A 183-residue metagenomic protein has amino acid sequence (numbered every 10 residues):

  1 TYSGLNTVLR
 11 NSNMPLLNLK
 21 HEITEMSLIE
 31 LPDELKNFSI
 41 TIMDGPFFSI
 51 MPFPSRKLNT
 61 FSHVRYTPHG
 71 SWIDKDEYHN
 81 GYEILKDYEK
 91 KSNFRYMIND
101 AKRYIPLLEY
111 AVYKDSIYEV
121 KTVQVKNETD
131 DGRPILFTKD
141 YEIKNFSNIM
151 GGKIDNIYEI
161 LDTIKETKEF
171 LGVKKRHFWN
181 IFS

Functional and structural regions predicted by a protein language model:
T1-I42, F53-L58, F170-K174: Central helical "cap/lid" subdomain
T1-Y2, K20, K90-I98, I157: A structural signal for well-ordered alpha-helical scaffolds and beta->alpha junctions
R56, H69-K121: Flavin-binding catalytic cores
R56-T60, K144-F146: A generic structural signal for beta-strand entry/edge sites
V64-P68: Short, solvent-exposed aromatic-acidic interface loops
N99, R103-S183: C-terminal catalytic lobe of FAD-dependent flavoproteins
